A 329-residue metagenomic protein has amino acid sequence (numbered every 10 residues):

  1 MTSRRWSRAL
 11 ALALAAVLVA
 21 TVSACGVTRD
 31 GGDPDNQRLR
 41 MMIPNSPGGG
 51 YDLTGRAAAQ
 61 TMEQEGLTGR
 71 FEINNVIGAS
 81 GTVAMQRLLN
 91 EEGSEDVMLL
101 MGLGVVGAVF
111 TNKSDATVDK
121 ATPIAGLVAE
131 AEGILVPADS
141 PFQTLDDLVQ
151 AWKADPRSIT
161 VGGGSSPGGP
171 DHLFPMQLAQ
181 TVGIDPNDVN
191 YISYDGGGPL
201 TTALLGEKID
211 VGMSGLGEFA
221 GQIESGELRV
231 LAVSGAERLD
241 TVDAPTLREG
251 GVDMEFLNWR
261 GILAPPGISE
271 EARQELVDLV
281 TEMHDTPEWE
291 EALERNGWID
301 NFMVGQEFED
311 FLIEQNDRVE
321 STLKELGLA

Functional and structural regions predicted by a protein language model:
M1-R38, A329: Short, low-complexity disordered leader/linker segments with a strong preference for bacterial N-terminal type II
G26-D119, I184-D210, F302-M303, L328: N-terminal (or domain-start) structured segment
G26-M41, Q64-G69, E91-D96, D146-T160 (+4 more regions): Immediate post-signal peptide segment of exported/extracytoplasmic ligand-binding proteins
T28-G31, D119-P123, P245-D253: Short beta-strand/turn micro-motifs at beta-sheet edges
L39, R87-D96, F110-D195, P199 (+2 more regions): Hinge/capping helix and adjacent helix->loop/strand transition within the periplasmic-binding protein
L103-K113, M176-G183, G206, D210-A244: A ligand-binding cleft/hinge motif common to bilobed small-molecule-binding domains
E218-D285, E314-R318, T322: C-terminal lobe and pocket-closing loops of periplasmic/extracytoplasmic Venus-flytrap solute-binding proteins
D285, W289-D310: Mature extracytoplasmic/periplasmic domains
